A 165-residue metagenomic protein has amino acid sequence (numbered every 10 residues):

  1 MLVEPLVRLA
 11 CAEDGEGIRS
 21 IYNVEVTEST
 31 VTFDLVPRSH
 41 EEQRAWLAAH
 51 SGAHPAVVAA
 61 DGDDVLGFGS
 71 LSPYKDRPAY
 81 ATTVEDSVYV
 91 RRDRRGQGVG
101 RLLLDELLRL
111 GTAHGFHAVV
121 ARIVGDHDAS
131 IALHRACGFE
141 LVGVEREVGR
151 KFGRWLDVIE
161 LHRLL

Functional and structural regions predicted by a protein language model:
L6-I18: A short beta-loop-alpha structural element at the N-terminal edge of CoA-dependent acyl/N-acetyltransferase catalytic
L9, L35-D93, L104-E106, L110 (+1 more regions): Acetyl-CoA-dependent GNAT
S20-P37: Helix-loop element at the rim of GNAT/NAT acetyltransferase active sites that forms part of the acceptor-substrate
Y22, D63, H134, F139 (+1 more regions): Conserved active-site tyrosine of GNAT-family acetyltransferases
H54, L156-E160: Short hydrophobic/aromatic beta-strand or adjacent loop that forms the aromatic wall/cage of a ligand/substrate-binding
S70-P73, P78, V120-V124, R135 (+1 more regions): Conserved catalytic-core motifs of GNAT/GCN5-like acyltransferases
G96-A113, D128-A136: Conserved acetyl-CoA-binding loop-helix of GNAT-fold acetyltransferases
G111-I123: Conserved GNAT acetyl-CoA-binding A-motif
